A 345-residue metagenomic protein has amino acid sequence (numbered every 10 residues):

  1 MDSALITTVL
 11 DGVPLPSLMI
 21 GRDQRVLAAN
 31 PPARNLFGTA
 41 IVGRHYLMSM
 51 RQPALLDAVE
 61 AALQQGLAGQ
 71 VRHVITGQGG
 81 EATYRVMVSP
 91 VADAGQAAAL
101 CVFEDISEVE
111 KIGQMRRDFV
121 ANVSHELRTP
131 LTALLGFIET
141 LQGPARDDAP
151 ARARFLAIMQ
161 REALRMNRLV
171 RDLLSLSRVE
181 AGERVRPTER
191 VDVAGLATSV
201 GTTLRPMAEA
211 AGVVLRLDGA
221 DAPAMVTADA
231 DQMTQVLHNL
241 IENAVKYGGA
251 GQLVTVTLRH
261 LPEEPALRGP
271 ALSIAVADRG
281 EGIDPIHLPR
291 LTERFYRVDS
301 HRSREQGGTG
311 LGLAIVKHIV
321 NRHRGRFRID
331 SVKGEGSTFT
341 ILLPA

Functional and structural regions predicted by a protein language model:
M1-A33: Sensory modules in modular signal-transduction proteins
H45-E108: PAS-family sensory/regulatory modules and their coupling/dimerization elements
R161-M166: Short alpha-helical segment of the dimerization/phosphotransfer core of two-component systems
A181-R186, M225-A228: Conserved micro-motifs of the catalytic ATP-binding
E189-R190, E209, V214-A224, L261: Conserved catalytic submotifs in the C-terminal HATPase_c
V193, G282-R290: Short helix N-cap motif at coil->helix boundaries in the Bergerat
